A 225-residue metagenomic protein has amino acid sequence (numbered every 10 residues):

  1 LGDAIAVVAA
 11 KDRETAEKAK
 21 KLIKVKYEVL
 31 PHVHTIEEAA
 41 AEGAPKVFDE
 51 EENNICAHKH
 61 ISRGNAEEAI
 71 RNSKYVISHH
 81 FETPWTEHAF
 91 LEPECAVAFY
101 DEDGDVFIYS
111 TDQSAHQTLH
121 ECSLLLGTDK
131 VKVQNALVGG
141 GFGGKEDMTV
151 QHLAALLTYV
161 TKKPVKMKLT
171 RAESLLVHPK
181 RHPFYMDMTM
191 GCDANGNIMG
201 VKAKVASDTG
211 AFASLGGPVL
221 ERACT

Functional and structural regions predicted by a protein language model:
L1-T225: Structural alpha/beta core scaffold segments of enzyme domains
